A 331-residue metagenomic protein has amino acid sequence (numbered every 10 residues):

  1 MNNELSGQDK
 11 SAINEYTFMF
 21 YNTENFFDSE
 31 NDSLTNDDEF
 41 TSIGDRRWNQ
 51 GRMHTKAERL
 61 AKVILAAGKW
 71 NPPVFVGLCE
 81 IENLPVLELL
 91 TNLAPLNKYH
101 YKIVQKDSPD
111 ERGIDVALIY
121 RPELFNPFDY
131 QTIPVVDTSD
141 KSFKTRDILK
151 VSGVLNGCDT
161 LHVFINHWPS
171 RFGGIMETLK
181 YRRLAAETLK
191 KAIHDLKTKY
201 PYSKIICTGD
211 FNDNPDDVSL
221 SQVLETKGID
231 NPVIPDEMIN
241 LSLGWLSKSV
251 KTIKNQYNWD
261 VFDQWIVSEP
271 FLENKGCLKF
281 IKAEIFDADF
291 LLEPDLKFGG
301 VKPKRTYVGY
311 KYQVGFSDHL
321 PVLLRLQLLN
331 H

Functional and structural regions predicted by a protein language model:
N2-H100, V104-S108, I114, K297-G300 (+2 more regions): N-terminal, active-site-proximal structural segment of metallo-dependent hydrolase catalytic domains
N2-K10, D195-S203, D213-H331: Metal-dependent phosphoester-hydrolase catalytic domains
T17-N25, D45, D129, T160-S170: Active-site-proximal beta-strand elements of phosphoester/diester hydrolases
F18-T23, K56, L60-L87, I119 (+5 more regions): Active-site beta-strand/loop signature of hydrolases that rely on acidic residues for catalysis
L34, N156, V163-T178: Active-site His/acidic residue clusters
R47-E58, I81-L84, S142-F143, M176-L184 (+2 more regions): Soluble non-cytosolic domains of exported or imported proteins
I81-T160, N166-W168: Structured beta-strand-rich core segments of catalytic domains in phosphoester-bond hydrolases
P85-E88, R112-G113, F172-I175, N214-S219 (+1 more regions): Extracytoplasmic/secreted cell-surface and envelope-processing proteins
